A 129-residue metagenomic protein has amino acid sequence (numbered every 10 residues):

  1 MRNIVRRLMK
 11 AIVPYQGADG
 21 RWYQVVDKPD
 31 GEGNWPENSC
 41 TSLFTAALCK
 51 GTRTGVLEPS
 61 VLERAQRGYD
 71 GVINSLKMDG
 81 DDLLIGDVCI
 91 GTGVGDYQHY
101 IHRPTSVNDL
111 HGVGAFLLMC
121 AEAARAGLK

Functional and structural regions predicted by a protein language model:
R2-G20, R64-D81: Long, well-ordered core segments of solenoidal/helical folds
Y23-D30: Short linear capping/connector segments at secondary-structure termini
W35-P36, C40, T45-K129: CBM-like carbohydrate-recognition segments
